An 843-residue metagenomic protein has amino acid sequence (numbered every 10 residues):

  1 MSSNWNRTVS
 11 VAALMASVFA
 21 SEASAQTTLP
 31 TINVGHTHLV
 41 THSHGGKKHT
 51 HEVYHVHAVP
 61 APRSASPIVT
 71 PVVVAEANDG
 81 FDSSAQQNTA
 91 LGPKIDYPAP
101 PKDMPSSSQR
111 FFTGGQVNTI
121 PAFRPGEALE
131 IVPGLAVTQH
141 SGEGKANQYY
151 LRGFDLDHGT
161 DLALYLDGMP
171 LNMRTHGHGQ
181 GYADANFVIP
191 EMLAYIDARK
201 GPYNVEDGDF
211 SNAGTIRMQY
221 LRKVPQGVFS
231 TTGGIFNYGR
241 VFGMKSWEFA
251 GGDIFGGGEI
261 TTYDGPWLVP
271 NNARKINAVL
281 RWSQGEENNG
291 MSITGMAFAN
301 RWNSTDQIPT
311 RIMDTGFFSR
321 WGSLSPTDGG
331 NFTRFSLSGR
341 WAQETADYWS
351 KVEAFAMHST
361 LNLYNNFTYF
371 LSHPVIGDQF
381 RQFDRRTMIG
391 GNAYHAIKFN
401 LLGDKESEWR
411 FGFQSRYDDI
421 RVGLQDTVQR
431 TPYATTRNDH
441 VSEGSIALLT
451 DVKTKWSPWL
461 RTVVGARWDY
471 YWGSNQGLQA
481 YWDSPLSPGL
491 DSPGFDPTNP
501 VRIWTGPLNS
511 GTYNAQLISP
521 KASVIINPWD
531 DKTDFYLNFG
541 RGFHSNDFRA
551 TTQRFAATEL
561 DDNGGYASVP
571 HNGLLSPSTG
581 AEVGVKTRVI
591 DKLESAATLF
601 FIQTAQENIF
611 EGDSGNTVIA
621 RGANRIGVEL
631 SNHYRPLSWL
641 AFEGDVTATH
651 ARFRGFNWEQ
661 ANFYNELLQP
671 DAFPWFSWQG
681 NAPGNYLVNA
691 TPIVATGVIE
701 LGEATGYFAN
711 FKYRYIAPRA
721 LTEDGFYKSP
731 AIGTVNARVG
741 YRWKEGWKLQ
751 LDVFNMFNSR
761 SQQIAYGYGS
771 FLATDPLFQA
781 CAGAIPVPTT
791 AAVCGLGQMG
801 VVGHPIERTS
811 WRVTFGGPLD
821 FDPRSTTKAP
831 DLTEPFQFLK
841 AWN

Functional and structural regions predicted by a protein language model:
A75, D82-K102, S106-Q109, R124-M173: Extracytoplasmic beta-strand/coil segments of soluble accessory domains associated with Gram-negative outer-membrane
M169-K200, M218-Q219: Short acidic/polar hinge/loop motifs at secondary-structure boundaries that mediate gating or recognition
D197-N204, G214-W247, G258, P266 (+2 more regions): Short strand-turn segments of transmembrane beta-barrel domains in outer membranes, especially the first one or two
G233-Y263, W267-T305, T327-W349, I389 (+3 more regions): Transmembrane beta-barrel wall of Gram-negative outer-membrane proteins
G290-F298, G330-S492, I525, W529 (+2 more regions): Face-selective signature of the C-terminal outer-membrane beta-barrel domain
E344-F367, I525-I626, S631-S638, T647 (+1 more regions): Membrane-embedded beta-barrel scaffold of Gram-negative outer-membrane proteins
Y394-K398, P458, Y470, R588-G612 (+2 more regions): Gram-negative outer-membrane beta-barrel transporters
Y715-A720, Y741-N843: C-terminal beta-signal and adjacent terminal beta-strands/loops of Gram-negative outer-membrane beta-barrel proteins
